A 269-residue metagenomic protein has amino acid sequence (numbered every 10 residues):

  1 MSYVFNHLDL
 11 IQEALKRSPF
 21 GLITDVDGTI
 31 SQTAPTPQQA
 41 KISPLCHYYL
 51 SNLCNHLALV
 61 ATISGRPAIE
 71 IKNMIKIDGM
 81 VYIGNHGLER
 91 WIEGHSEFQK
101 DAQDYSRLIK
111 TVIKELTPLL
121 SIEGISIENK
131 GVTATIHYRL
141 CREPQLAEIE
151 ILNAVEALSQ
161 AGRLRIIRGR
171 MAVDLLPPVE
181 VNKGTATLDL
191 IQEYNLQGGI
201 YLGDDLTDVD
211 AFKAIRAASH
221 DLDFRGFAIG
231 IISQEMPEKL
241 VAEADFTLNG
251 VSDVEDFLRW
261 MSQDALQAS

Functional and structural regions predicted by a protein language model:
M1-V26, I30, A34, Q38 (+2 more regions): Non-catalytic pre-domain segments flanking phosphatase-related domains
Y3-V4, R17, S43, G184-S269: Mg2+-dependent phosphoryl-transfer enzymes with acidic/Ser/Thr/Gly-rich catalytic loops
R17-S18, H56, I122-E123, A161-G162 (+1 more regions): Structured helix-beta-strand junction loops
F20-L22, M80, G199: The start of beta-strands in P-loop NTPase/AAA+ ATPase cores
I30-A40, R170-P178: Glycine-rich phosphate-binding "P-loop"
K41-K130: Active-site phosphate-binding/coordination module
N129-I215, F224: Conserved acidic, metal-coordinating active-site core of Asp-based, Mg2+-dependent phosphoryl-transfer enzymes
